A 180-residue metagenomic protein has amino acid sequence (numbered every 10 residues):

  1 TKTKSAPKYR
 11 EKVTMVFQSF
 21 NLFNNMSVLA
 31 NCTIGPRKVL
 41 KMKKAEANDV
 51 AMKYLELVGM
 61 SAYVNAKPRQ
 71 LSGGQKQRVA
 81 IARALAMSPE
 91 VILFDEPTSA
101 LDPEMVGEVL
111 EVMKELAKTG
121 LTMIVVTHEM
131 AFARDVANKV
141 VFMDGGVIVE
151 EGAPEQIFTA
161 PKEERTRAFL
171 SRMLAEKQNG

Functional and structural regions predicted by a protein language model:
T1-P154: ABC family nucleotide-binding domain
E155-G180: C-terminal boundary and immediately downstream tail of ABC-type ATPase nucleotide-binding domains
